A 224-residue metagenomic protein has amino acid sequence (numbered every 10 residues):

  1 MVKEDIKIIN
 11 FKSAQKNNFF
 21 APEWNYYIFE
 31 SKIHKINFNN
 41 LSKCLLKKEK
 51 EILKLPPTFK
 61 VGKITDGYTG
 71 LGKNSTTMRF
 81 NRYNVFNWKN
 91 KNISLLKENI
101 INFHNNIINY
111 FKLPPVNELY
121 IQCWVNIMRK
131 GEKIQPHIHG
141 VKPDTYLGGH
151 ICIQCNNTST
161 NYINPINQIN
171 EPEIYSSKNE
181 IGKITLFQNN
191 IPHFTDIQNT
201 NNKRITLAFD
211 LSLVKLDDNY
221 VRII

Functional and structural regions predicted by a protein language model:
V2-K112: Non-heme Fe(II)/2-oxoglutarate
I8, S13, I28, N40 (+7 more regions): Low-complexity, compositionally biased segments
L46, K50, Q154, S212: Residue-level marker of positions within ordered structural domains that often coincide with functionally constrained
L113-L186, N190-I191, D196, K203-L207 (+1 more regions): Catalytic core of non-heme Fe(II) oxygenases with the double-stranded beta-helix
